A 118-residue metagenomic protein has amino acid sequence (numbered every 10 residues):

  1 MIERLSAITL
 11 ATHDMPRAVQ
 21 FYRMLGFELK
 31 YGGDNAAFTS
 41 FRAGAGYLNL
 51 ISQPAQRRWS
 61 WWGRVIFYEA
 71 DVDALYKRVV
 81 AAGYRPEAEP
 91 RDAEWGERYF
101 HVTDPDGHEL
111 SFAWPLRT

Functional and structural regions predicted by a protein language model:
I2, T9-L48: Core segments of cupin and vicinal oxygen chelate
E3-A7, S60-R64: Short, solvent-exposed beta-strand edge segments and adjacent coil->beta transition regions
H13-M15, V65-E109: Vicinal oxygen chelate
Y31, T39-S40, A55-R58, D92: Short secondary-structure boundary/capping segments
F41-A45, V102-P105, P115: Active-site beta-strand termini and strand-to-loop segments that position acidic
A45-N49, R58, G107-E109: Short, charged/polar, Gly/Pro-enriched secondary-structure boundary elements
Q56, E94, P115-T118: A short acidic/small-residue loop/turn micro-motif
F112: Short glycine-/small-residue motifs
